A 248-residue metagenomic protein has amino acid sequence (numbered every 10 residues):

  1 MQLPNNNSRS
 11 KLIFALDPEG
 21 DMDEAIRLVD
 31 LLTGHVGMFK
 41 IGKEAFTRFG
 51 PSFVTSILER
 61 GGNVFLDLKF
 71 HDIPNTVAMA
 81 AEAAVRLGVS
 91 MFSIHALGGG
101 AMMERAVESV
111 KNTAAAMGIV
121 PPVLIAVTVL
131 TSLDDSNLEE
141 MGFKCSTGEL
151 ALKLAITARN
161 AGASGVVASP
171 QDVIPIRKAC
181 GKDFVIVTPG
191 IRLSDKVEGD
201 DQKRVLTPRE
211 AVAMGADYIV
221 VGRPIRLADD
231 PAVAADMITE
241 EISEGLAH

Functional and structural regions predicted by a protein language model:
M1-R27, A116-I119, I174, K178-G181 (+4 more regions): N-terminal amphipathic alpha-helix/helix-capping segment at the start of soluble metabolic enzymes
S8-S10, T76-S164, S169-D172, A179-D183 (+2 more regions): Conserved anion-binding
I13, G37-K40, F65, S93 (+3 more regions): Conserved beta-strand positions in the central sheet of alpha/beta enzyme cores
F14, F39, K69, F92 (+5 more regions): Conserved, mostly hydrophobic/aromatic
E19-L32, P74-A83, T147-T157, K203-E210: Short, acidic/polar
G34, R60, L87, A161 (+1 more regions): Structural motif
L87-A101, Q202-A234: Glycine-rich phosphate-binding active-site loops on the catalytic face of alpha/beta enzymes
M103-T113, V212, I225-H248: C-terminal helical cap(s) of enzyme catalytic domains, especially alpha/beta-barrels
